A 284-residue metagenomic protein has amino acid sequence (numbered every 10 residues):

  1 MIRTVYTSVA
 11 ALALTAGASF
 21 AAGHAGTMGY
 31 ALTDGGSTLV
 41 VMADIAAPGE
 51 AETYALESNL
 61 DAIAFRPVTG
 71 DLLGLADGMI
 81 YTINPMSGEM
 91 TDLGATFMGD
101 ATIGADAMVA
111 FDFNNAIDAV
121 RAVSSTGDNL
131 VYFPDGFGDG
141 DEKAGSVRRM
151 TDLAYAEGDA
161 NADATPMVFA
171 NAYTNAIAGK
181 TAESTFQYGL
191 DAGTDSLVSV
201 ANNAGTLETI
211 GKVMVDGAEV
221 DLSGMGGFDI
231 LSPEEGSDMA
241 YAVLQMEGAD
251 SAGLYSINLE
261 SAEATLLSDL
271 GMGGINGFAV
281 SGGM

Functional and structural regions predicted by a protein language model:
M1-G23: Gram-negative bacterial Sec-dependent N-terminal signal peptides
A22-H24, A62-G70, D100-A119, A162-E183 (+2 more regions): Structural signature of eukaryotic scaffold interfaces centered on beta-propeller domains
A22-I45: An edge-strand/N-cap motif at the start of beta-rich repeat modules
M28-L32, G70-G74, Y81, D118-A122 (+3 more regions): Conserved beta-propeller blade signature
G36-M42, M79-N84, T126-P134, G193-N202 (+1 more regions): Structural motif
D44-M79: N-terminal, post-signal-peptide region of Sec/Tat-exported proteins
A47-A55, E89-T102, D139-N161, T206-V220 (+1 more regions): A short beta-strand motif characteristic of beta-propeller blades
E260-M284: Blade-level signature of beta-propeller repeat domains, shared across WD40, Kelch, NHL, RCC1 and BNR/Asp-box propellers
